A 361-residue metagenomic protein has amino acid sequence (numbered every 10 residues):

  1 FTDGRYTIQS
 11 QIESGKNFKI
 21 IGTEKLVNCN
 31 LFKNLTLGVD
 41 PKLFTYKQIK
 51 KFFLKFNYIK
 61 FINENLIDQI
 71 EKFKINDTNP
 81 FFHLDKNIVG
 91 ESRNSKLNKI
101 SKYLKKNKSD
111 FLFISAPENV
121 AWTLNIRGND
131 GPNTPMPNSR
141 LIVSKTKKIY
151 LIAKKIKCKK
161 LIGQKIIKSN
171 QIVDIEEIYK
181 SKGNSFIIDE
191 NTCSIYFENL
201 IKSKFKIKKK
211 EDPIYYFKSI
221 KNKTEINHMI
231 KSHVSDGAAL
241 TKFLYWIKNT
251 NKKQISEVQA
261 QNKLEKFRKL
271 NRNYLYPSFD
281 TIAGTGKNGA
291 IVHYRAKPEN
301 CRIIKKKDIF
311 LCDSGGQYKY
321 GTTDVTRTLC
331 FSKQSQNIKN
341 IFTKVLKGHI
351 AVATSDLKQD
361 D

Functional and structural regions predicted by a protein language model:
F1-D361: Active-site neighborhoods and metal-handling regions in enzymes and metal-associated proteins
